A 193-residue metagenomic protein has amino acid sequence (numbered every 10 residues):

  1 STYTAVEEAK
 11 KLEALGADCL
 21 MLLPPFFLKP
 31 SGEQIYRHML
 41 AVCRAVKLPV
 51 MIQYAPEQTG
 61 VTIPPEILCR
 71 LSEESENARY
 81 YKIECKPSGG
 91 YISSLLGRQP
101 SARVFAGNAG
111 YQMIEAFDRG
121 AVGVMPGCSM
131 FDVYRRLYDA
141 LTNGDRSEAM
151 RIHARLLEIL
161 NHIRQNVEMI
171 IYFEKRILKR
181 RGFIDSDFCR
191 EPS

Functional and structural regions predicted by a protein language model:
S1-G60: Active-site beta->alpha loop and helix N-cap motifs at the rims of alpha/beta catalytic domains
S1-K11, A17, S101-F105, F173 (+1 more regions): Helix-coil boundary/capping segments in enzymes
V6, Y36, P65-E66, G110 (+1 more regions): Residue-level marker for well-ordered alpha-helical positions
A9-E13, H153, L178: Generic helix-packing signal
L20-L23, P56, L71-E74, S186-C189: Preference for short coil/turn "hinge" residues that link or interrupt alpha-helices
P25, P30, P56, P126 (+3 more regions): Proline-rich low-complexity regions
R44-A45, P56-V167: Catalytic alpha/beta core domains of metabolic enzymes, predominantly
F117, L157-P192: Conserved short secondary-structure transition element at the edge of the structured enzyme core that lines
